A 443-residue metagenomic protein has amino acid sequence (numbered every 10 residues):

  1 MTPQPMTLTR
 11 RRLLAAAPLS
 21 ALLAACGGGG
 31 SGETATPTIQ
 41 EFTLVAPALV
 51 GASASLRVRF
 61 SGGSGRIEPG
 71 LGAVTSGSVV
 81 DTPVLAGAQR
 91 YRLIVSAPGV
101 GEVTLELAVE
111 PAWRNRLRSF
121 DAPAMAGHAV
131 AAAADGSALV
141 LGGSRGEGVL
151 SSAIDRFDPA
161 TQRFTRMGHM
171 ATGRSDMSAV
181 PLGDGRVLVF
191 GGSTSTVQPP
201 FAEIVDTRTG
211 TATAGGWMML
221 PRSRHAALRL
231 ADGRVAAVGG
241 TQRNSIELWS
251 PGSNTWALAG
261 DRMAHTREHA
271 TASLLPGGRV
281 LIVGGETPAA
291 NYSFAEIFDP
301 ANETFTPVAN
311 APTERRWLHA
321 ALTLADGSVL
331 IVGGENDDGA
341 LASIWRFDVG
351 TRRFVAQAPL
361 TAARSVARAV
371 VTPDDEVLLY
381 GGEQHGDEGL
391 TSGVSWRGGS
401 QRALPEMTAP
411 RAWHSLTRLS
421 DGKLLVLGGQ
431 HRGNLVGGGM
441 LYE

Functional and structural regions predicted by a protein language model:
M1-C26: N-terminal secretory signal peptides
G27-T34: Bacterial lipoprotein signal-peptidase II cleavage site
A35-T43, W113-R114: Proline-enriched interdomain boundary motifs that mark the N-terminal boundary and often initiate the first structured
V45, S55, E110-E443: Kelch-like beta-propeller repeat domains
R59-G65: Short proline/glycine-enriched turn/loop motifs at strand-loop junctions of beta-rich domains
V79-R90: Solvent-exposed segments in extracellular or luminal domains encompassing
G101-V109: Edge beta-strands of extracellular beta-sandwich domains
